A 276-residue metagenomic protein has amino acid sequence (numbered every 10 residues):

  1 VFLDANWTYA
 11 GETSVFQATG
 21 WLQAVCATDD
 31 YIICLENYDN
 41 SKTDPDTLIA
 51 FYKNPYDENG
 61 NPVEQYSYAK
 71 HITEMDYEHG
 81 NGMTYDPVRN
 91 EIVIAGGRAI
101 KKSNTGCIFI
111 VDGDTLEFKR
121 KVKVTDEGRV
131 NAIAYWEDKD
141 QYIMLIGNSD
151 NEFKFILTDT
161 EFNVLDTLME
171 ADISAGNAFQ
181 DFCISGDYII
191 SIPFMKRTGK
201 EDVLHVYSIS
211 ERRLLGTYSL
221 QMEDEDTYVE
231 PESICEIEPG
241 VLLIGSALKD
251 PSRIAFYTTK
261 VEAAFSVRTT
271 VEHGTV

Functional and structural regions predicted by a protein language model:
V1-W7, I33-K70: Beta-propeller domains
W7-F16, V63-T73, E117-K123, V164-D172 (+1 more regions): A short beta-strand motif characteristic of beta-propeller blades
T13-D44: Beta-strand-rich domains and repeat architectures in extracellular enzymes and scaffolds, especially beta-propellers
T19-A24, M75-T84, D126-W136, S174-C183 (+1 more regions): Repeated scaffold domains used in trafficking and secretory/extracellular systems, primarily beta-propellers
D29-D30, V88-N90, K139-Y142, G186-Y188 (+1 more regions): Short coil/turn segments that connect the beta-strands within blades of beta-propeller domains
K42-Y52, K101-F109, D150-L157, T198-V206 (+1 more regions): Structural motif
G60-D86: Blade-loop segments of beta-propeller domains
S174-I209: Loop/turn-rich, solvent-exposed surfaces of beta-rich toroidal or solenoidal domains
